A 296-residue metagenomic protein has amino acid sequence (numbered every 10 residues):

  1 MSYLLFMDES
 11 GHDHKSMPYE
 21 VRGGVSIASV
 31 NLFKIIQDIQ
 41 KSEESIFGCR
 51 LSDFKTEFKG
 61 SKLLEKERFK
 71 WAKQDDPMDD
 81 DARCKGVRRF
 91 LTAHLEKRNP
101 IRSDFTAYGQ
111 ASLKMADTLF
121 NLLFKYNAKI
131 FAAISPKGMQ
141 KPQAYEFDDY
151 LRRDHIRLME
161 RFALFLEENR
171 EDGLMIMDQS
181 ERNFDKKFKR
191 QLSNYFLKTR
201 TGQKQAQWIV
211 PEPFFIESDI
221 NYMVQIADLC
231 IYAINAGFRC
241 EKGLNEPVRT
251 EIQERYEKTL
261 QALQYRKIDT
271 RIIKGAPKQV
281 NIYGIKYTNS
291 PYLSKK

Functional and structural regions predicted by a protein language model:
M1-K296: Phosphate-ester processing/binding pockets and catalytic centers
